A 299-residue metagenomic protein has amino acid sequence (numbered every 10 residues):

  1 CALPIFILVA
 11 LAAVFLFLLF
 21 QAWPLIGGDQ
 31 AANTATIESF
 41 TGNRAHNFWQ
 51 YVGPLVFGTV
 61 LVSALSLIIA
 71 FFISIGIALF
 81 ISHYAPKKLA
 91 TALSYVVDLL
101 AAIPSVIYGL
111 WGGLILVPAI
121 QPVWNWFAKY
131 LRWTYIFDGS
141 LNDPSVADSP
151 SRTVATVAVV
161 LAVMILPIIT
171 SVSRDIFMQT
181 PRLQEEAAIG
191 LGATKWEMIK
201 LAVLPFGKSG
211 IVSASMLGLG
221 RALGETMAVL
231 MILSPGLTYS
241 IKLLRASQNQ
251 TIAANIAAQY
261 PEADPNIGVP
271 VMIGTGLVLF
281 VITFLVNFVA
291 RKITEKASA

Functional and structural regions predicted by a protein language model:
C1-L3: Short, small-residue-biased leader/transition segments that mark boundaries at the very start of proteins
F20-S66, P86, A147, A258-V269: Periplasmic/extracellular loop-to-transmembrane helix junction in inner-membrane transport proteins
G28-Q50, Y108-V163, L243-A246: Membrane-interfacial helix termini and adjacent extracytoplasmic/periplasmic loops of multi-pass transporters
S66-V97, L110, R291-E295: Transmembrane-helix boundary motif in ABC transporter permease subunits
F80, D138-L141, V146-G190, T194-E197 (+2 more regions): Membrane-cytosol interface at the C-terminal ends of specific transmembrane alpha-helices in multi-pass membrane
V96-L99, I103, I107, I169-I176 (+3 more regions): Transmembrane alpha-helices
R174-M178, R182, A258-A299: C-terminal transmembrane helix and the adjacent membrane-cytosol boundary/short C-terminal tail of inner/organellar
R221-P265: Glycine-rich helix-loop "coupling/hinge" segments at transmembrane-helix boundaries in multipass transporters
